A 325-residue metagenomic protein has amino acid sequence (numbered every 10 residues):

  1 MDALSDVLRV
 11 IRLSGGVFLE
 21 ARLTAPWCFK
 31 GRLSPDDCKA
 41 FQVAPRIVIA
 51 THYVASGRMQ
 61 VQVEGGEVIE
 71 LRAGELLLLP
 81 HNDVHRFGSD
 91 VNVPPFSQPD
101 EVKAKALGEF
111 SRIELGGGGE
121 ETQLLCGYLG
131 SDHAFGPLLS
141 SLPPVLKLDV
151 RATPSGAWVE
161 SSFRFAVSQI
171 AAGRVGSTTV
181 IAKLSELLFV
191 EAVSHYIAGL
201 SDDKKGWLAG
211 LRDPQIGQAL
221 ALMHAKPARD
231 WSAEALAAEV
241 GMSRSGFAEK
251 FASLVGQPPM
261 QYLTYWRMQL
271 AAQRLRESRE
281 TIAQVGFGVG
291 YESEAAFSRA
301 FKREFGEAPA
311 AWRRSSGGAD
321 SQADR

Functional and structural regions predicted by a protein language model:
M1-I69, R86-I113: Generic protein-terminus/edge-of-domain signal
V54, M223-K226, L275: Short helix-to-turn junction characteristic of helix-turn-helix DNA-binding domains, especially the helix
G65-H81: Short acidic-glycine-tyrosine-enriched beta hairpin
I113-L124: Glycine- and charge-enriched low-complexity intrinsically disordered segments
L125-A221: An amphipathic alpha-helical interaction segment
L187, E191-I197, Q218-Q269, G286-S315: Basic/polar phosphate-binding segments, predominantly the helix-turn-helix DNA-binding elements of transcriptional
R314-R325: Generic C-terminal helix-cap and adjacent flexible tail
